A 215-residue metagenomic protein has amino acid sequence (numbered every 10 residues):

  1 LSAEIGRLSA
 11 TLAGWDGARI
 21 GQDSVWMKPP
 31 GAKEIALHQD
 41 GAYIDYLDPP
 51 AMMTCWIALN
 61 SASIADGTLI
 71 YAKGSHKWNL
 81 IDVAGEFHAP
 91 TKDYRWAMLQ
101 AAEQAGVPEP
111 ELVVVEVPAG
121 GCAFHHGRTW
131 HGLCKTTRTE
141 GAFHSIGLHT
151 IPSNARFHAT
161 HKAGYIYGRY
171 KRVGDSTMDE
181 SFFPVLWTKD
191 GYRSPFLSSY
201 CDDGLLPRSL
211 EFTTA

Functional and structural regions predicted by a protein language model:
L1-D23, Y46-P50, L59: Signature of the catalytic double-stranded beta-helix
S2-G6, P30-Y43: Short acidic (Asp/Glu) patches
I20-K28, L69-A72: Short, surface-exposed recognition loops or helix-turn segments adjacent to catalytic cores
K33-Q39, L47-D48, A65-Y71, L80-A84 (+2 more regions): A short secondary-structure junction signal
H38, D45-I64, E116-A119, F124 (+1 more regions): Short, conserved beta-strand element in jelly-roll/cupin
Q39-D40, A89, D93-E109, E140-A142 (+1 more regions): Short, surface-exposed loop/helix-turn segments at secondary-structure junctions that function as lids/hinges flanking
A62-W130: Double-stranded beta-helix
D82-E86, A123-F124, R128-A215: Non-heme Fe(II)/2-oxoglutarate
